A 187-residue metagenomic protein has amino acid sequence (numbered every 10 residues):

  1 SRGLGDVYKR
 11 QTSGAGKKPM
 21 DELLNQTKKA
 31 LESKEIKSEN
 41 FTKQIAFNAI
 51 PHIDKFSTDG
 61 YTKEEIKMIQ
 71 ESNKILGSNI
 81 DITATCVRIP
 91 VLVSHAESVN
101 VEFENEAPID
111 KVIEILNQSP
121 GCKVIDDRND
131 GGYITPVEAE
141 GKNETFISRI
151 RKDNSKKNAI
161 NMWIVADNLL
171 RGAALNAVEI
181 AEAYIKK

Functional and structural regions predicted by a protein language model:
S1-R2, S78, K186: Secondary-structure boundary elements
G3-Y8: Short, small-residue-biased leader/transition segments that mark boundaries at the very start of proteins
K9-G14, D167-N168: Short acidic/polar capping segments at secondary-structure boundaries
T12-A159: C-terminal substrate-binding/catalytic lobe of Rossmann-fold NAD(P)-dependent oxidoreductases
I147, R151-K187: NAD(P)-dependent Rossmann-like dehydrogenase/reductase catalytic/cofactor-binding core
